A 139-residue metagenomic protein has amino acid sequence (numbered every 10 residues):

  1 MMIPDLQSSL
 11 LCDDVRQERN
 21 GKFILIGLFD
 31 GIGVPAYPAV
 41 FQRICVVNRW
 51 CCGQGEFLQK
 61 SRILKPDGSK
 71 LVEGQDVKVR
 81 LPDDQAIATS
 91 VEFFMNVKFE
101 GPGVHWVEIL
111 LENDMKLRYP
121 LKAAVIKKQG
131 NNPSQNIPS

Functional and structural regions predicted by a protein language model:
M2-P102, W106-S139: Contiguous segments within soluble domain cores/interaction surfaces
